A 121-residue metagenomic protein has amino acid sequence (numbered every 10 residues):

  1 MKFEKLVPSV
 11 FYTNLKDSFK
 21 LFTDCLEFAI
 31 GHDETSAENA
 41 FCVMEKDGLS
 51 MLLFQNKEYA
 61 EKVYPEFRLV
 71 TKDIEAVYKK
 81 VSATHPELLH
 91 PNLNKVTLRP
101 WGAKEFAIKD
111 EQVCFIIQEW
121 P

Functional and structural regions predicted by a protein language model:
M1-E4, Y59-Y64, P100: Short glycine-enriched loop/turn motifs at secondary-structure junctions
M1-F19, F67, P121: N-terminal beta-strand motif that seeds the catalytic metal site of vicinal oxygen chelate
V10-S50: Core segments of cupin and vicinal oxygen chelate
T13-L15, F67-C114: Vicinal oxygen chelate
S36-A40, E61, R99-K104: Short acidic/glycine-enriched loop/turn segments that link adjacent beta-strands
D47-M51, E58-A60, I74-V77: Short, charged/polar surface micro-motifs in flexible loops or helix N-caps
M51-F54, A107, F115-Q118: Conserved beta-strand in the GNAT
N56, L93-R99, E119-P121: Acetyl-CoA-dependent GNAT
